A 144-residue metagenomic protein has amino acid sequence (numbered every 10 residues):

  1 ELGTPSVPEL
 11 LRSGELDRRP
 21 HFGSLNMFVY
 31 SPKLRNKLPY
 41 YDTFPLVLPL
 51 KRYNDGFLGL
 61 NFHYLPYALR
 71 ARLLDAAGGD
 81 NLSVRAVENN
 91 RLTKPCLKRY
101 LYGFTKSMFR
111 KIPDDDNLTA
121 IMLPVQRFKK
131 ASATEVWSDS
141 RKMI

Functional and structural regions predicted by a protein language model:
E1-L25: Mixed-charge, Lys/Arg-rich low-complexity intrinsically disordered regions
P5, L25, L58-N61, D80-N81 (+1 more regions): Compositionally biased, intrinsically disordered low-complexity regions
P8, G56-L58, N90: Intrinsic-disorder/low-complexity peptide segments enriched for small residues
H21-G23, L34-K37: Short aromatic-glycine-(Arg/Gly/Cys) micro-motifs in beta-strand/loop hairpins
F28-Y30: A generic structural signal for residues embedded in beta-strands
L38-A77: Basic/aromatic-rich interaction segments and small domains that mediate binding to polyanionic partners
Y64-I144: Intrinsically disordered, low-complexity, charged/polar segments
